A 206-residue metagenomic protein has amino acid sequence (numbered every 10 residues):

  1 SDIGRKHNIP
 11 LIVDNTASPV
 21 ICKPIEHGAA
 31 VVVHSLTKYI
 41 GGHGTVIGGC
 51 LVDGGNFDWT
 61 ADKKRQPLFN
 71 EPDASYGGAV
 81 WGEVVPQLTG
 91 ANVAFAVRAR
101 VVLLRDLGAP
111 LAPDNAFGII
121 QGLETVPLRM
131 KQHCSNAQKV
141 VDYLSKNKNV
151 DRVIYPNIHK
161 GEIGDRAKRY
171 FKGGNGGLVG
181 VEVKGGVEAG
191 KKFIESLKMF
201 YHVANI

Functional and structural regions predicted by a protein language model:
S1-N149, I154: Conserved PLP-enzyme active-site core in the AAT-like
M130, N149-I206: Conserved C-terminal alpha-helix-loop-beta "cap" of PLP-dependent enzymes that closes/shapes the active-site mouth
